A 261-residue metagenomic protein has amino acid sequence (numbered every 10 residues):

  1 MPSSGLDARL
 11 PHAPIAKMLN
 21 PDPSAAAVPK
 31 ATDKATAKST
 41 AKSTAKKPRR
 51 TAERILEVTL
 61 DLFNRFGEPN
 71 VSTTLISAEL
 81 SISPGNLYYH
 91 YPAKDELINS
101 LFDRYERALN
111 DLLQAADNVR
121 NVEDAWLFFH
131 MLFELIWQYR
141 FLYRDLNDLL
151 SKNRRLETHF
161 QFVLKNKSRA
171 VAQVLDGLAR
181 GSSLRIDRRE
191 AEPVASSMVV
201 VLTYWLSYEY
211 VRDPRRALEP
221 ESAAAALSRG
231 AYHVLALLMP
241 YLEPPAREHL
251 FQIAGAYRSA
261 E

Functional and structural regions predicted by a protein language model:
P2-T40, S207-E261: C-terminal peripheral helix-coil segments that are non-catalytic and often amphipathic
N20-P23, A27-D33, A37-T44, D61 (+3 more regions): Short glycine/proline-centered loop/turn elements that form peptide/ligand docking sites
T51-V58, V194: N-terminal positioning helix adjacent to the helix-turn-helix/winged-helix DNA-binding module
R54, L62-E96, S100: Helix-turn-helix
D103-L109: Short, basic, alpha-helical segments at the C-terminal edge of helix-turn-helix-like DNA-binding modules
Q114-F141, A195: Hydrophobic alpha-helical connector segments
I136-T158, A172-D176: Amphipathic alpha-helical segments used for helix-helix packing
R155-G181, E192-S207, A225-P240: Amphipathic alpha-helical packing segments from all-alpha helical-bundle domains
